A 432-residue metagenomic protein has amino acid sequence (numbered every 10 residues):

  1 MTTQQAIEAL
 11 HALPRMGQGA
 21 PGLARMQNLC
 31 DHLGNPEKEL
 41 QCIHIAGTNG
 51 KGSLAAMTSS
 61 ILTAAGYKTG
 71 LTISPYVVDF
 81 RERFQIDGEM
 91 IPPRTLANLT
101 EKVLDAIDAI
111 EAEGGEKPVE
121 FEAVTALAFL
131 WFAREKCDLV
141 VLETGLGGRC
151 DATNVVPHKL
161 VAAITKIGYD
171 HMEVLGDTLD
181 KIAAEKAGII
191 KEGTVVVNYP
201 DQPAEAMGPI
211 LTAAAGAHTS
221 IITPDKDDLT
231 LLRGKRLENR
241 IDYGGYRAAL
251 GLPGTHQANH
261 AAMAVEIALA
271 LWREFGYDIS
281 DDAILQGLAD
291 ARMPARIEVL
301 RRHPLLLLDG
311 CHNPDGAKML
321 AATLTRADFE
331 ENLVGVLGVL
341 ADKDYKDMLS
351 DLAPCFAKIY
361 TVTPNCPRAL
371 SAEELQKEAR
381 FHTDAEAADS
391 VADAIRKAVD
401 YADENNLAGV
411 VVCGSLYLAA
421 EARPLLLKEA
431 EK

Functional and structural regions predicted by a protein language model:
M1-N49, S53-K68, V78-D79, K136 (+3 more regions): N-terminal leader/targeting and accessory segments in enzymes
L23, Q27-K38, A64-P157, E173-L175: ATP-dependent carboxylate-amine ligase catalytic core
T72-S74, N198-D201, A213-K235, G251-T255 (+6 more regions): Beta-strand->loop->alpha-helix junctions that form or flank phosphate-binding loops in nucleotide-handling enzymes
I110-E111, E135-T144, K159-A248, A261 (+1 more regions): Acidic, Mg2+-coordinating active-site environments of NTP-dependent enzymes
F132-D138, A327-E331, A398-G409: Glycine-rich phosphate-binding loop signature in dinucleotide/nucleotide-binding domains
L139-T144, C150-A163, I167-D170, K181 (+1 more regions): Nucleotide phosphate-binding/pyrophosphate-handling subdomain across enzymes that bind or process nucleotide phosphates
P200-I222, K235-L237, L305-L308, P314 (+1 more regions): C-terminal helical cap/extension that packs against the catalytic core of soluble nucleotide-cofactor enzymes
S415: Active-site-proximal loop/hinge segments that shape catalytic or ion-binding/gating pockets
